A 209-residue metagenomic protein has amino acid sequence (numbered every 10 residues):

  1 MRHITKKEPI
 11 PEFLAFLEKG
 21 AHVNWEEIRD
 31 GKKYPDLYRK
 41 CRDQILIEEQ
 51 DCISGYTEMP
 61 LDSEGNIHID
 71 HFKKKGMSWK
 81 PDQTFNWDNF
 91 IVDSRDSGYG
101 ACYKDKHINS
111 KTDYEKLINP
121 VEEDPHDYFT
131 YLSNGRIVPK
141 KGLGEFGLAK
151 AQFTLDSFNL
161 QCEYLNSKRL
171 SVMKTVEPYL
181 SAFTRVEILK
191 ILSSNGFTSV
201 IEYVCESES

Functional and structural regions predicted by a protein language model:
M1-C52, M59-I69, K73-S209: Replace "small metal-dependent catalytic modules" with "small catalytic or cofactor-binding modules
